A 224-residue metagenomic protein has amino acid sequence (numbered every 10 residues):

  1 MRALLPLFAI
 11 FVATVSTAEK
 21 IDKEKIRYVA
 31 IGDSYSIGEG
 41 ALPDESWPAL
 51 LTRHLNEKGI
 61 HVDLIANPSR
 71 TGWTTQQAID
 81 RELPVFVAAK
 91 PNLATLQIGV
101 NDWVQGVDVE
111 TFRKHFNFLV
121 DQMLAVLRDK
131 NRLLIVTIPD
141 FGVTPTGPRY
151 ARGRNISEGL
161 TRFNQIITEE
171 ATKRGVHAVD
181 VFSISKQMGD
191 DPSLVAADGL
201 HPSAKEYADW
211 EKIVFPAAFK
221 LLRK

Functional and structural regions predicted by a protein language model:
M1-L4, N131: Positively charged n-region of N-terminal signal peptides that target proteins for export
F8-T17: Hydrophobic h-region of N-terminal signal peptides that target proteins for export in Gram-negative bacteria
T17-T71, E82-K90: Serine-esterase "nucleophile elbow" of acetyl-processing enzymes
S36, T74, V104: Glycine-/small-residue-rich active-site loops that bind phosphorylated ligands and cofactors
S46, T74, S203: Residue-level signal for threonine
H61, D80-K224: Alpha-helical cap/lid subdomain in secreted, periplasmic, or secretory-pathway luminal O-acyl-processing enzymes
R70-W73, S183: Short beta->alpha linker loops
Q76-A78: Pocket-flanking alpha-helical
